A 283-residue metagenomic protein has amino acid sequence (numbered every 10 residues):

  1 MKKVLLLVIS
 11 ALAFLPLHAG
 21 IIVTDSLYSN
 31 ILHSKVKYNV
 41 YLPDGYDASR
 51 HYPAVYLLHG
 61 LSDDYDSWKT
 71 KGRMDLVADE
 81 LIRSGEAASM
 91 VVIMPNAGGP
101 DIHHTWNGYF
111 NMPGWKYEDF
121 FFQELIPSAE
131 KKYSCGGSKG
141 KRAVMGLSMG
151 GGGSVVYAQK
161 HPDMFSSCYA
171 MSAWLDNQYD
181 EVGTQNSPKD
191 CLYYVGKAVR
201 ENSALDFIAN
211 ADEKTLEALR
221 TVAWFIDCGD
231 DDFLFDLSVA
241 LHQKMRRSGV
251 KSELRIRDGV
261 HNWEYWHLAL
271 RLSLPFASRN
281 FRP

Functional and structural regions predicted by a protein language model:
V4-L17: Sec-dependent N-terminal signal peptides
G20-P283: Non-catalytic cap/lid and distal C-terminal segments of serine-dependent acyl enzymes
